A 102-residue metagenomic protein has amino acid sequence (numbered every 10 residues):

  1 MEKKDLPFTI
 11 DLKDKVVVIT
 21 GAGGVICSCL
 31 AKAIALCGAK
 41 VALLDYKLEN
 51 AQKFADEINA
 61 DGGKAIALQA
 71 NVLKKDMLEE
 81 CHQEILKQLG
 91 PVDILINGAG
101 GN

Functional and structural regions predicted by a protein language model:
M1-T9: A short, basic/flexible loop-to-alpha-helix module at the beginning of a structural domain
F8-A42: Canonical Rossmann dinucleotide-binding motif of NAD(H)/NADP(H)-dependent dehydrogenases/reductases, specifically
L12, I26, A51-F54, I58: Generic hydrophobic, amphipathic alpha-helix propensity
V16, K40, K64-I66, P91-D93: Structural signature of beta-strand start/N-cap positions in the alpha/beta core of ABC transporter nucleotide-binding
T20, V92-G100: Rossmann-fold scaffold of SDR-type NAD(P)-dependent oxidoreductases
S28, K32, L36, Q52 (+2 more regions): Amphipathic, non-transmembrane alpha-helical secondary structure
C37-F54: Conserved glycine-rich Rossmann-like NAD(P)H-binding loop of the short-chain dehydrogenase/reductase
A55, N59, A65-Q69, K74-G90: Conserved amphipathic alpha-helix within the SDR
